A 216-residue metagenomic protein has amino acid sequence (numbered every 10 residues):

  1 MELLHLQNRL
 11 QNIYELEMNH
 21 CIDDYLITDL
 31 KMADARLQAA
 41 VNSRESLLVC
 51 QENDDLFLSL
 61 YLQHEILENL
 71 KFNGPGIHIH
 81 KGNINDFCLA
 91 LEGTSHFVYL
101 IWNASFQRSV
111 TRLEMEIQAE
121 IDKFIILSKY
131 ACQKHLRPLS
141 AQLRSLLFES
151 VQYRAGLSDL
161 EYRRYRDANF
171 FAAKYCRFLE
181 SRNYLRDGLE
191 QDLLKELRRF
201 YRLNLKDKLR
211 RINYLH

Functional and structural regions predicted by a protein language model:
M1-K71, H80-N83, Y130-C132: Auxiliary, metal-adjacent structural segments of Zn-dependent hydrolase domains
L6-R9, I13, Q142, L146 (+1 more regions): Charge-rich, solvent-exposed alpha-helical interaction surfaces
G76-I79, W102-E114: Short helix/strand-bridging catalytic loops that position acidic/His residues to coordinate divalent metals and engage
N83-D86, S105, T111, K123: Acyl-donor binding region in acyl/amide transferases
F87-I101: Active-site recognition of the HExxH zinc-binding catalytic motif
V110-F148: Post-HExxH zinc-binding segment in Zn-dependent metallohydrolases
A155-H216: Pan-zinc metallopeptidase signature
